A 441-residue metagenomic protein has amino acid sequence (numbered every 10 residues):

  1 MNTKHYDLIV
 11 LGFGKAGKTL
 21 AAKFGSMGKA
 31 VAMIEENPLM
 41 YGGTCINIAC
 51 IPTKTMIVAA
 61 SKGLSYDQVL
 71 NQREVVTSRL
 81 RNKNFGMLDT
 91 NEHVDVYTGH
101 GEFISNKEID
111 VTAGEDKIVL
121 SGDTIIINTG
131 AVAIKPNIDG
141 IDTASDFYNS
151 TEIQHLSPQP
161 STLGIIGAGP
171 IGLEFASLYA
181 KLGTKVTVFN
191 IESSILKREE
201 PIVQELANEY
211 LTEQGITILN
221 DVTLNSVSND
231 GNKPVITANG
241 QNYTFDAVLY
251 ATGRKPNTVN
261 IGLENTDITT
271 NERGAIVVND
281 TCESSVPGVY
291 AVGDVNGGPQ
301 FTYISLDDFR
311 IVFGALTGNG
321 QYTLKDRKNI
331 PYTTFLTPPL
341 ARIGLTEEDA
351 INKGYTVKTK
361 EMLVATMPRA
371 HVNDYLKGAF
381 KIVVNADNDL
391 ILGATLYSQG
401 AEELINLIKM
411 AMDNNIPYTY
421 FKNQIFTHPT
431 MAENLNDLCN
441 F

Functional and structural regions predicted by a protein language model:
N2-G14, Q159-G169: Beta1/beta-strand and adjacent pyrophosphate-binding region of the FAD-binding site in flavoprotein oxidoreductases
T3-K4, T44-S121, E199-N225, E347-D349 (+1 more regions): N-terminal Rossmann-like dinucleotide/flavin-binding domain of flavoprotein oxidoreductases that bind FAD/FMN
L11-L39, T44-I46, I51, M56 (+1 more regions): Flexible, glycine-rich terminal cap/loop adjacent to redox cofactors in electron-transfer oxidoreductases
G14-T19, M40, C45, A133 (+4 more regions): Residue-level detector of alpha-helix initiation sites
G42, V75-F85, Q154-H155, P160-G164 (+3 more regions): Rossmann-like dinucleotide-binding cores of NAD(P)H-dependent redox enzymes
C50, T129-F189, T217-I218, E264-T281 (+1 more regions): Glycine-rich dinucleotide-binding loop and its adjacent helix/turn
D95-Y97, E102-E115, L120, G183-D280: A Rossmann-like FAD-binding core segment of flavoenzymes
T143-P158, N242-N319: FAD-site-proximal beta/loop scaffold in flavoenzymes
